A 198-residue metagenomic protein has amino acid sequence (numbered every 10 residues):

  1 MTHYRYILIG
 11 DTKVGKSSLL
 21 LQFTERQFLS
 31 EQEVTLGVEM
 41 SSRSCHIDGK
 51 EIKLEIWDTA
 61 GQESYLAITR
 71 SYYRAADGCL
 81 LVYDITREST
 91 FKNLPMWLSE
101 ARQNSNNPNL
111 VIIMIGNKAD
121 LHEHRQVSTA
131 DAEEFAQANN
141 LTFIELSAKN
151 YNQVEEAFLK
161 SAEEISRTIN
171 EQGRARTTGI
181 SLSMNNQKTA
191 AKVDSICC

Functional and structural regions predicted by a protein language model:
M1-S17, T24, I47-E51, L98 (+1 more regions): Conserved P-loop small GTPase signature centered on TRAFAC-class small GTPases
K13, S18, F23, Q27 (+4 more regions): Conserved functional loop/turn residues at catalytic and ligand-binding sites
E25-K53: Switch I (effector-binding) loop of TRAFAC-class P-loop GTPase G-domains
I52-L66: Switch II (G3) loop of P-loop NTPases
I56-W57, L80-D84, M114-N117: Conserved beta-strand segments of the P-loop GTPase G domain that flank and frequently precede/overlap
T59-Q62, E88, Y151: The beta1-alpha1 cofactor-binding region of Rossmann-like NAD(H)/NADP(H)-dependent oxidoreductases
Y65-E88, L94, E100-R102: Inter-motif core of Ras-like GTPase G domains
